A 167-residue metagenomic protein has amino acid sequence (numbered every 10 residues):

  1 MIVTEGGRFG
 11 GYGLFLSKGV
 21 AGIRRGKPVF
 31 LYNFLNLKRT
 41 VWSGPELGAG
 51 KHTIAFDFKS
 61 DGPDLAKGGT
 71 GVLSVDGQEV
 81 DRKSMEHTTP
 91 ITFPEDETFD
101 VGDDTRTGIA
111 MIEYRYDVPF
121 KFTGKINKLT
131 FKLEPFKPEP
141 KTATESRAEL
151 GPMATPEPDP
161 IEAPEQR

Functional and structural regions predicted by a protein language model:
M1-R167: Extracellular glycan-associated modules
